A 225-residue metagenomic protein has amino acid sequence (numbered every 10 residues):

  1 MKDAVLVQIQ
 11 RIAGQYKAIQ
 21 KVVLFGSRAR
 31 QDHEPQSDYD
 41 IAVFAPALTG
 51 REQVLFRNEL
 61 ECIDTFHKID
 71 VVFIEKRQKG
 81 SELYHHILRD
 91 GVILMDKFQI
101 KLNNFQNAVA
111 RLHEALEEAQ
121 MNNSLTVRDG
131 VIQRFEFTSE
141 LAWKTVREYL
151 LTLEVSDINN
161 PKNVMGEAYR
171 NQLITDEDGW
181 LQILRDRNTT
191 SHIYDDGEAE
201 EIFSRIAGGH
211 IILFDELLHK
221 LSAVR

Functional and structural regions predicted by a protein language model:
M1-K21, A29-P35, P46-N104: Catalytic core of pol beta-like nucleotidyltransferases
S37-Y39: Periplasmic OmpA-like peptidoglycan-binding domain that tethers envelope proteins to the cell wall
A42-P46, I193: Short hydrophobic/aromatic beta-strand micro-patches that form the beta-sheet surface supporting nucleotide- or nucleic
F73, Q78, M95-R225: Solvent-exposed interaction patches of small proteins and small membrane subunits
